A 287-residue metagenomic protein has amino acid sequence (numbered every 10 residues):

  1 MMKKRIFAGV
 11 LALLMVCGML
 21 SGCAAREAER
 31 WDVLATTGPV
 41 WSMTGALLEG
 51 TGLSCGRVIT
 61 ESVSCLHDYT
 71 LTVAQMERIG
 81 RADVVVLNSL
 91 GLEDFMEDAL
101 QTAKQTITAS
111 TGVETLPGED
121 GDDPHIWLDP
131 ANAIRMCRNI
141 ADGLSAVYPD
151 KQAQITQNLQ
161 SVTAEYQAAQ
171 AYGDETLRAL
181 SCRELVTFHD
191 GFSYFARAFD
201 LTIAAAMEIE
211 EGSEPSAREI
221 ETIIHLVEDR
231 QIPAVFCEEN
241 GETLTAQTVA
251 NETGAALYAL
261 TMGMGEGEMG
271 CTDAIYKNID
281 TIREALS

Functional and structural regions predicted by a protein language model:
M1-M2, M15, R26: Intrinsically disordered, low-complexity repeat and linker tracts
M1-V10: Bacterial N-terminal signal peptides that target proteins for export
V10-C17: Gram-negative bacterial Sec-dependent N-terminal signal peptides
G18-G22: C-terminal motif of bacterial Sec signal peptides marking the signal peptidase cleavage site
C23-S287: Extracytoplasmic metal-acquisition and chelation regions
